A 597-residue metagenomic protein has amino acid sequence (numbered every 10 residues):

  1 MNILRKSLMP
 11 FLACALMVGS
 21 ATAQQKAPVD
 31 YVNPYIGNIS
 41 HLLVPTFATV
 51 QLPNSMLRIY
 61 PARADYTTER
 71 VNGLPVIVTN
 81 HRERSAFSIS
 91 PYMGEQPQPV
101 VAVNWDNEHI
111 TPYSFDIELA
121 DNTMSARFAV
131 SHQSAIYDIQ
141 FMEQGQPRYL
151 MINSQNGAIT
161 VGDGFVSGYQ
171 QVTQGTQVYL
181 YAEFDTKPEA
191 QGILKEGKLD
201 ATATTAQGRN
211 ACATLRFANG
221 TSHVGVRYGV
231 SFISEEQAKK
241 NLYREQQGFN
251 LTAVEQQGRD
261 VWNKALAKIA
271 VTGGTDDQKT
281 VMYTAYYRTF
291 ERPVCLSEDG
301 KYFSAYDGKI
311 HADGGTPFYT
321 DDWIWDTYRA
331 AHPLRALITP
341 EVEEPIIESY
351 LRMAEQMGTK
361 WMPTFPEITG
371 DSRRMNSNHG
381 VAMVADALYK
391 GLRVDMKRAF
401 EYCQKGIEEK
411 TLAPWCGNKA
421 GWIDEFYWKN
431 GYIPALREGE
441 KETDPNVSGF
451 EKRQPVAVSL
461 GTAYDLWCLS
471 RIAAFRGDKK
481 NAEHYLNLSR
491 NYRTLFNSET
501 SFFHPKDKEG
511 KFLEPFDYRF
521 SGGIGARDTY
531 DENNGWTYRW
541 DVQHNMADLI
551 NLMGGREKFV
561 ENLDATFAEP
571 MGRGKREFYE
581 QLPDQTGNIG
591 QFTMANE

Functional and structural regions predicted by a protein language model:
M1-F11: Bacterial N-terminal signal peptides that target proteins for export
L4-R5, L16, E83: Short, intrinsically disordered low-complexity segments
M9-G19: Bacterial N-terminal signal peptides
Q24-A382, D386-L460, C468, A473-T494 (+2 more regions): Accessory carbohydrate-recognition regions in carbohydrate-active enzymes
D465: ATP-dependent phospho-/nucleotidyl transfer catalytic cores
